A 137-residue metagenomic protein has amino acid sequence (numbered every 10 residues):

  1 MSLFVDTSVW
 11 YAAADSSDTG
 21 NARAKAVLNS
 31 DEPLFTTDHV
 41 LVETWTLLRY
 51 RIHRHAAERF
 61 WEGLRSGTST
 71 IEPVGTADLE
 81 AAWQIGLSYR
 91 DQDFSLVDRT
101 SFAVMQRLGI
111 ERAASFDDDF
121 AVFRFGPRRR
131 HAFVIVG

Functional and structural regions predicted by a protein language model:
M1-T36, R49-E62, R129: Short, well-structured N-terminal submotif of metal-dependent ribonuclease cores
T7, D98-R99: Conserved glycosyltransferase catalytic-site signature
W10-Y11, L41, F120-A121: A generic structural signal for short hydrophobic patches within well-formed alpha-helices
N29-E32, G86-Q92: A short glycine/serine-rich beta->alpha loop
S30-L34, T68-T70, G109-E111: Short active-site oxyanion
T68-Y89: Acidic catalytic patch
F102, Q106-G137: Acidic, PIN/NYN-like endoribonuclease modules and their adjacent C-terminal/linker elements
